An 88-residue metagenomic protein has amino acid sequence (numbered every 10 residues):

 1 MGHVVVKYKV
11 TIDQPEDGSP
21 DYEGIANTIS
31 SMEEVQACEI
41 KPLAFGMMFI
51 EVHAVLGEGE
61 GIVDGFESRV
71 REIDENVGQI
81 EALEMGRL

Functional and structural regions predicted by a protein language model:
M1-L88: Long, contiguous binding/interaction regions
